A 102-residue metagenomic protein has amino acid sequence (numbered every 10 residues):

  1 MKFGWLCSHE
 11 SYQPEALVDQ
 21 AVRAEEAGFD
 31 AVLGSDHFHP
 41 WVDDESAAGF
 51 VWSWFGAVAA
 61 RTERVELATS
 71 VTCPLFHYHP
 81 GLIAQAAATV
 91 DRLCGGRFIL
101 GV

Functional and structural regions predicted by a protein language model:
M1-T62, E66-T69: N-terminal beta1-alpha1-beta2 module of alpha/beta enzyme domains
K2-Y12, L75-V102: Flexible, glycine-rich active-site loops centered on histidine and acidic residues that chelate a metal or position
P40-W41, P74-F76: Short secondary-structure capping/turn micro-motifs that flank functional sites
